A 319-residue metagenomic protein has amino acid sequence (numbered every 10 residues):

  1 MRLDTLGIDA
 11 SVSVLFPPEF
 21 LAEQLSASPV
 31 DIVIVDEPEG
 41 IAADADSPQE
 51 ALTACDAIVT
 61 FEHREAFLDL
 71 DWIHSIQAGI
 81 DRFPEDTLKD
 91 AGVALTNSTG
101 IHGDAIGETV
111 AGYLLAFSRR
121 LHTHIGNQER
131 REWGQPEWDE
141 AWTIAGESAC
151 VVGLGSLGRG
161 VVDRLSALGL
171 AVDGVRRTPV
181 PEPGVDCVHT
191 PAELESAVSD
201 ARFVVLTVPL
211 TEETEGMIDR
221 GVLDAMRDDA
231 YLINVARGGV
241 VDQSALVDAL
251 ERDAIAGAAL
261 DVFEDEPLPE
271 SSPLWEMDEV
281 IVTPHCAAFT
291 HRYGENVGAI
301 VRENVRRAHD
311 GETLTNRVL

Functional and structural regions predicted by a protein language model:
M1-C55: N-terminal glycine-/charge-rich "phosphate-binding" loop or analogous flexible N-terminal tail
V33, D173, G239: Conserved beta-strand positions in the Rossmann-like core of class I SAM-dependent methyltransferases
D44-A51, F61-A66, D186-D200: Short acidic low-complexity segments
T53-G126: Phosphate/diphosphate ligand-binding glycine-rich loop within oxidoreductases
K89, A94-N97, I101-T109, T123 (+1 more regions): C-terminal helix-to-coil terminal segments
H124-G160, V318: Glycine-rich NAD(P)-binding loop of Rossmann-like domains
S166-V185: NAD(P)-binding Rossmann-fold cofactor-contacting core
P179-P273: Rossmann-like adenosine-cofactor binding region
